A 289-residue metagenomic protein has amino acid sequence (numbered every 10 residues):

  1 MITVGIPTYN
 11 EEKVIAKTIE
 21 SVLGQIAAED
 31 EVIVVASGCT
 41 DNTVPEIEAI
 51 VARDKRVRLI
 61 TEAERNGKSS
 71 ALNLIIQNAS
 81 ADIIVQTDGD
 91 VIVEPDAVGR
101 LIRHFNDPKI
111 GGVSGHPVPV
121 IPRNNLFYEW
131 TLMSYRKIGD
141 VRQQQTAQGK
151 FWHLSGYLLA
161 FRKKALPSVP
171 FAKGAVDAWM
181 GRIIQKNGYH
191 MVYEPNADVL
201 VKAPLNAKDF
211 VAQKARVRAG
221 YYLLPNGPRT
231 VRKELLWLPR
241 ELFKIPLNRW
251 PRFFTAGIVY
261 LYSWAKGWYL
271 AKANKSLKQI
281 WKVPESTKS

Functional and structural regions predicted by a protein language model:
E20-E29: Short, acidic, metal-binding catalytic loop of nucleotide-sugar glycosyltransferases
S21, A36-P45, E64, V91: A conserved acidic beta->alpha catalytic loop
D30-I33, V44-N78: Conserved donor nucleotide-binding strand/loop of the catalytic core
N42, V91-R103: Acidic donor-binding/catalytic loop of UDP-sugar-dependent glycosyltransferases, especially processive GT2
I60-T61, S70-A71, L101-A165, A215-R218: Long helical/loop segments within the catalytic core of UDP-sugar-dependent glycosyltransferases, especially the large
I84: Short aromatic/hydrophobic "clamp" motif used to bind/position activated sugar donors
F105, G112-R136, P170-R232: Catalytic donor/gating beta->alpha subdomain of glycosyltransferases that bind UDP-sugars
A219-S289: Terminal low-complexity segments of carbohydrate-biosynthetic enzymes
